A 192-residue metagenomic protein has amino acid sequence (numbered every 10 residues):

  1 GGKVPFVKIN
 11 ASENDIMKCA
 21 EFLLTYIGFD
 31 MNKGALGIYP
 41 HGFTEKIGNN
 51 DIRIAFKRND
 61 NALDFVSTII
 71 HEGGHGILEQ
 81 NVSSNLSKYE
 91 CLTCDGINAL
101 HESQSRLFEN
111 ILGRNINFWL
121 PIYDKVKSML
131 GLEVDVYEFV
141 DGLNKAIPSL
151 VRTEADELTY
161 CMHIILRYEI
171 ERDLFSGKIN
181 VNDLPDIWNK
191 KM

Functional and structural regions predicted by a protein language model:
G1-L63: Contiguous, non-catalytic segments that form substrate-binding/exosite surfaces or channel walls
S12, K46-G48, K57-I69, G96-H101 (+4 more regions): Secondary-structure capping and boundary motifs in well-ordered enzyme cores
L24-F29, G74, L78-V82, E109-N117 (+2 more regions): Hydrophobic/aromatic-lined pockets within catalytic cores
G42-D51, G76-S84, V136-K145: Active-site-adjacent bridging/hinge elements
I54-D60, N85-G96: Short helix/strand-bridging catalytic loops that position acidic/His residues to coordinate divalent metals and engage
V66-S83, E102-R106: Active-site recognition of the HExxH zinc-binding catalytic motif
N98-G113: An active-site-proximal "capping" alpha-helix that borders the catalytic cofactor pocket
R114-M192: Long, amphipathic alpha-helical stalk/connector segments used for oligomerization, subunit docking, or mechanical
